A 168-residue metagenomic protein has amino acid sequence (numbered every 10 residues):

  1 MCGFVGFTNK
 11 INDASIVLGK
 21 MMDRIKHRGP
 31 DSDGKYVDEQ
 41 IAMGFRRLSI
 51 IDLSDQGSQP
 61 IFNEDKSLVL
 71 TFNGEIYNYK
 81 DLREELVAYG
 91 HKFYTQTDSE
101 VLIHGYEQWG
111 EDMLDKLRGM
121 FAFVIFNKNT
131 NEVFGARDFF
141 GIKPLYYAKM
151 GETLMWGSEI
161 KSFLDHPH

Functional and structural regions predicted by a protein language model:
M1-H168: Cysteine-centered catalytic environments shared across enzyme families
